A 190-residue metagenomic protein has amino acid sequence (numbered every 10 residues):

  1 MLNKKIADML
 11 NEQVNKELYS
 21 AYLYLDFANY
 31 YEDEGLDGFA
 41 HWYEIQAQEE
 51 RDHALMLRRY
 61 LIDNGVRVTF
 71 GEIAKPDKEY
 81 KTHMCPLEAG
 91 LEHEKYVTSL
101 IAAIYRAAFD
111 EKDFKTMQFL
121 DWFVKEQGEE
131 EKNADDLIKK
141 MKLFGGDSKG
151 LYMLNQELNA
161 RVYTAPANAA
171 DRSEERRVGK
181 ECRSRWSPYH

Functional and structural regions predicted by a protein language model:
M1-R177: Iron-associated oxidoreductase/ferritin-like identity signal
G179-H190: Positively charged, low-complexity/disordered segments
